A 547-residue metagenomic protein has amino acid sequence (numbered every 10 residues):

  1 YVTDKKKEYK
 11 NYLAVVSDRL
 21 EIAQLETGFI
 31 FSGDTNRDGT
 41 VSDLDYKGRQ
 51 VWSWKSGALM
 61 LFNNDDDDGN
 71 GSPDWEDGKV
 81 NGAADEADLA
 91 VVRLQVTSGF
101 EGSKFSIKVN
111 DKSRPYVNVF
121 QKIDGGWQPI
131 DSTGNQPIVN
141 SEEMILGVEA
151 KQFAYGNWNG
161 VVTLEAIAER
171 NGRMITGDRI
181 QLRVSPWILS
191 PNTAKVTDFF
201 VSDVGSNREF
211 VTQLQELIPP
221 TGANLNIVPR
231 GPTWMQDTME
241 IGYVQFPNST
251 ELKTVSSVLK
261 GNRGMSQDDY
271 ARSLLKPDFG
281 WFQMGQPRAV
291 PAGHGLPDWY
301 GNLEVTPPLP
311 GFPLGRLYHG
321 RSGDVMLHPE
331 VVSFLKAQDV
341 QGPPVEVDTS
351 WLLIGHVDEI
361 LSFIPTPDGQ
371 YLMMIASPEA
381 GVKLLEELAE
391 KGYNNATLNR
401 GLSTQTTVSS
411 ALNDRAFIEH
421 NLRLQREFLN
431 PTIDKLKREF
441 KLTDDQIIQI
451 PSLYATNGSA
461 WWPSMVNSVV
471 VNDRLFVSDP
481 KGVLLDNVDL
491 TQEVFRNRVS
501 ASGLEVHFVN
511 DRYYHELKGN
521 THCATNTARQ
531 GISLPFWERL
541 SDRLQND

Functional and structural regions predicted by a protein language model:
Y1-D547: Histidine/cysteine-enriched polar flanking segments
